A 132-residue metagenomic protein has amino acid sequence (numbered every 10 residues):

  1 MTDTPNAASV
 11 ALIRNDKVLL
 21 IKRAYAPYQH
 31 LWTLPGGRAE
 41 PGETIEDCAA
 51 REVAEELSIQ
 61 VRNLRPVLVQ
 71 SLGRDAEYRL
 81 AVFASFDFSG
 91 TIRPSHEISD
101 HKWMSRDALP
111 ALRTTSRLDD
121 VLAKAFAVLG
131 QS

Functional and structural regions predicted by a protein language model:
M1-V18, L68-V69, F86: Conserved N-terminal beta-strand and adjoining loop/helix that marks the start of the Nudix/MutT-like hydrolase domain
T2-T4, L31, D75-E77, S95-I98: A generic structural micro-feature
N6-A8, D16, Y78-A81, S99: Change "...and in nucleic-acid phosphodiester-cleaving endonucleases..." to "...and in nucleic-acid processing enzymes
I13-V18, P27-Y28, E40-P41, R74-A76 (+1 more regions): Short, charged/polar surface micro-motifs in flexible loops or helix N-caps
K17-E55: Conserved Nudix-box catalytic region and its N-terminal flanking loop in Nudix hydrolases and closely related
P27, L31, R93-S132: Nudix hydrolase/Nudix homology domain
I59-L68: A short coil-to-beta-strand element that immediately follows conserved catalytic motifs
Q70-I92, K102, A125, L129: Active-site-adjacent beta-strand/loop module that shapes the phosphate/pyrophosphate-binding cleft
